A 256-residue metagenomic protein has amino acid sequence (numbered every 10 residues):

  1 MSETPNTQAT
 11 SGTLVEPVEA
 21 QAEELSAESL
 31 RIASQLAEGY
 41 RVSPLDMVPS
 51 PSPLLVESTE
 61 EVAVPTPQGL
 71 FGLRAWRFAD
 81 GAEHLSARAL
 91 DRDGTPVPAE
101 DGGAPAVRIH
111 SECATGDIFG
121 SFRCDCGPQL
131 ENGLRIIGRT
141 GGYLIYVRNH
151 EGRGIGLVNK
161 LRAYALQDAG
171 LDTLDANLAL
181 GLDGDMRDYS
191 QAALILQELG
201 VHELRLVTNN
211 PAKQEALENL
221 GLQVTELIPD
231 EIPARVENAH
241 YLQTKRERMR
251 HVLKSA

Functional and structural regions predicted by a protein language model:
S2-P17, Q21-A256: Catalytic domains of riboflavin
